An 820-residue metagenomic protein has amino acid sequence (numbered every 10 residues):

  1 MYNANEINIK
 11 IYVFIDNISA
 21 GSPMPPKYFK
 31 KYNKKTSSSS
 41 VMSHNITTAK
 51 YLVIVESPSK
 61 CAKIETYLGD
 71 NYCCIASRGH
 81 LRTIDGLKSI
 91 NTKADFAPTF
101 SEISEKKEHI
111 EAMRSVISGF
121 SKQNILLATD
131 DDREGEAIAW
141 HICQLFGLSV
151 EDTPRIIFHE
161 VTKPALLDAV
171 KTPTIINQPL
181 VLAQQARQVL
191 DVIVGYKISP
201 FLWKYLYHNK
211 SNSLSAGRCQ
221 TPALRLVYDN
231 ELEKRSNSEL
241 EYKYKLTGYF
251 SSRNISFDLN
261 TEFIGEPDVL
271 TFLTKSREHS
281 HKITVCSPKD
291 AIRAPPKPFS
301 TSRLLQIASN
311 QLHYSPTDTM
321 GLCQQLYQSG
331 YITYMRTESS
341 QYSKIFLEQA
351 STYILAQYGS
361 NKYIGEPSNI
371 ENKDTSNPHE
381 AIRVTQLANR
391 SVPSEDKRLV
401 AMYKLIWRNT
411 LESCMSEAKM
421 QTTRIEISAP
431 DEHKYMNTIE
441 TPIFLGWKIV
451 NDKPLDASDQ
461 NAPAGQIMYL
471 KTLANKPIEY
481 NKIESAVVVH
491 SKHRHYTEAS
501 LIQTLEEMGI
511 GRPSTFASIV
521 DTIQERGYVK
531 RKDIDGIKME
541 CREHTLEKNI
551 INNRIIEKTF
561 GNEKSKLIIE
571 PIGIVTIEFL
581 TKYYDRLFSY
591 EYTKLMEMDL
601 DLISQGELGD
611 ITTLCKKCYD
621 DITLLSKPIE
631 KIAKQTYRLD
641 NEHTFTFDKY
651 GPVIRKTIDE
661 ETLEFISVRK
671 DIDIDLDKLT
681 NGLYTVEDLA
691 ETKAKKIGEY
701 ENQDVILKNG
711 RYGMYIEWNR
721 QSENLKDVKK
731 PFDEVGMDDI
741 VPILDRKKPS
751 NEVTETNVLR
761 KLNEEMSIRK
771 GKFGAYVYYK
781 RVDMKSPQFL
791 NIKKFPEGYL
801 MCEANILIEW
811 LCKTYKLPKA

Functional and structural regions predicted by a protein language model:
N8, F14-Y196, P222, Q466 (+2 more regions): Intrinsically disordered, low-complexity regulatory segments
D16-G21, P25-Y51, A62-K63, I117 (+5 more regions): Basic, low-complexity terminal or inter-domain segments flanking catalytic cores
A49-K50, A128-D131, S211-S213, P288-K297 (+3 more regions): Conserved short loop/turn motifs at secondary-structure junctions
T99-S101, T129-D131, S149-P154, T174-V181 (+6 more regions): Short, polar/flexible loop-turn hinges at active-site or ligand-entry regions and domain interfaces
A165-K245: C-terminal or mid-to-C-terminal helical accessory/interaction module adjacent to the motor/catalytic core
N237-I255, K282-L322, G330: C-terminal accessory/connector segments of nucleic-acid motor ATPases
G265-P298, L305, A474-P477, A486 (+1 more regions): Metal- or metallocofactor-binding catalytic centers and their adjacent structured scaffolds across diverse enzyme
